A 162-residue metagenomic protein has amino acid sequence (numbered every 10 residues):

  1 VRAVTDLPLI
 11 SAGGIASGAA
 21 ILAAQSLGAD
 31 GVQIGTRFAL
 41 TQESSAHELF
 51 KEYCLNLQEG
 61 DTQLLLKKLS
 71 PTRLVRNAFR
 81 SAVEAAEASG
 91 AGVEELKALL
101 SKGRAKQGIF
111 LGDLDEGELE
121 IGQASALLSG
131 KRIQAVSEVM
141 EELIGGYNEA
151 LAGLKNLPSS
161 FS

Functional and structural regions predicted by a protein language model:
V1-I10, A16-S162: Conserved active-site-proximal phosphate/metal-binding subdomains
